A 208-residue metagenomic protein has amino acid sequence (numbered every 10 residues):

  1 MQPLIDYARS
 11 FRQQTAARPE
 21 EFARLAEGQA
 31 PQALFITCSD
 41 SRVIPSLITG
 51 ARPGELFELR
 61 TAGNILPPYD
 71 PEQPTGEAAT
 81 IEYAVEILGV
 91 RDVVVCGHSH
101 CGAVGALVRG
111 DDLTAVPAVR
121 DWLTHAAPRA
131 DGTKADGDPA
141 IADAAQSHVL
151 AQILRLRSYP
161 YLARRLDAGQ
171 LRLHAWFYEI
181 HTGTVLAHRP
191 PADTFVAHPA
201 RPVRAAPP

Functional and structural regions predicted by a protein language model:
M1, A33-T37, S41-V43: N-terminal-biased segments
M1-P31, N64-R91, G102-P208: Divalent-metal-activated hydrolytic enzyme cores
A26-Q32, D40, R52: Thiamine diphosphate
Q32-L34, E55-F57, R91-V94: Structural motif
F35, R52-P53, T133: Short hydrophobic/aromatic-rich motifs at helix boundaries and adjacent loops
I36-C38, R60, V94-H98, H174-E179: Short beta-strand segments
D40-R42, H98-A103: Gly/Ser/Thr-rich loops at beta-strand to alpha-helix junctions that form or flank small-molecule/cofactor-binding
S41-A62: Catalytic core of membrane glycerolipid acyltransferases/transacylases, capturing the structured, soluble-facing
